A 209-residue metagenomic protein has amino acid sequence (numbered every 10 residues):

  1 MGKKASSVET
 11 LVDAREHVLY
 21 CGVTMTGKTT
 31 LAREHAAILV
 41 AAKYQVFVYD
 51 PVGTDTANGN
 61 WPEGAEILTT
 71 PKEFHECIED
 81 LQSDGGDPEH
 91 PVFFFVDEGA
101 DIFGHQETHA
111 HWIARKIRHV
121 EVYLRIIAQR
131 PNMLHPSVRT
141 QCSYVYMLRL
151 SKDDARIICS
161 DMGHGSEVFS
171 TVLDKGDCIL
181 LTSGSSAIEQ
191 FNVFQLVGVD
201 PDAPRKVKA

Functional and structural regions predicted by a protein language model:
M1-G22, L31, V40, Y44 (+1 more regions): Conserved P-loop NTPase motor module
T10, P136, S170-T171: Short secondary-structure boundary/capping segments
L11-A14, V40-K43, N60-P62, L81-H90 (+1 more regions): Flexible, charged surface loops at secondary-structure boundaries
V18-A36, L68-S166: Conserved P-loop NTPase motor cores
M25-I67: Walker A/P-loop NTP-binding active-site region of P-loop NTPases, recognizing the glycine-rich GxxxxGKT/S
F47, Y123-R125, I179: A structural signal for isolated positions on well-ordered beta-strands in alpha/beta enzyme cores
S166-K175: Conserved C-terminal "switch" segment of AAA+ ATPases
